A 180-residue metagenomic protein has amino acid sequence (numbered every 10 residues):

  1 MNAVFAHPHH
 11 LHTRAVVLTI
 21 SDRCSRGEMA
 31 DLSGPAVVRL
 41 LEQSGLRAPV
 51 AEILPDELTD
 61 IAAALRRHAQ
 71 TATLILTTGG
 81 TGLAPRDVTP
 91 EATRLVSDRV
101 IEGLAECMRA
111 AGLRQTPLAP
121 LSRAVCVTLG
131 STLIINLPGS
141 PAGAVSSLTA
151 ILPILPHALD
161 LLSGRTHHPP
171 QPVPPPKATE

Functional and structural regions predicted by a protein language model:
M1-E180: Non-catalytic beta/alpha edge segments that cap or flank active sites
